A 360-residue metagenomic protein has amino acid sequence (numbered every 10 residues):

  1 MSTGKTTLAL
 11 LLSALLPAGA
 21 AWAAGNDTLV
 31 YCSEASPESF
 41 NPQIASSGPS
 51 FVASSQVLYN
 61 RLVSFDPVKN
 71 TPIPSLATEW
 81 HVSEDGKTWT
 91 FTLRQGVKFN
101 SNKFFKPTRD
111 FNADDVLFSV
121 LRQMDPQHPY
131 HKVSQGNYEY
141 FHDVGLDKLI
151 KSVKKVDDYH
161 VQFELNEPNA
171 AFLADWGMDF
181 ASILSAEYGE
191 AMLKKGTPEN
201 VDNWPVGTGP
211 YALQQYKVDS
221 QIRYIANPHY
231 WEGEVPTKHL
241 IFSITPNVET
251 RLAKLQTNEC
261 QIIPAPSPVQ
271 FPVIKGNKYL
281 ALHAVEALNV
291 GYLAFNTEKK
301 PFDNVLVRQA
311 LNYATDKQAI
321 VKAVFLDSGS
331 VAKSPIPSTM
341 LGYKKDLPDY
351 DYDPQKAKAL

Functional and structural regions predicted by a protein language model:
A9-A18: Bacterial N-terminal signal peptides
G19-A23: Sec/Tat signal peptide C-region and signal peptidase I cleavage site
N26-S36, T78, T88-F91, V116-S119 (+4 more regions): Short, well-ordered beta-strand elements
C32-E84, L121, H128, V206-T208: N-terminal lobe/hinge region of extracytoplasmic solute-binding protein
T78-Y130, Q162, K254, P301: Aromatic- and charge-enriched surface segment that lines or borders ligand/interaction sites
T92, M124-G189: Surface-exposed binding/hinge segments that line and control ligand-binding clefts or catalytic entry sites
G196-D202, S220, A226-V273, A284: Ligand-site clamp/hinge motif
R223-P228, D303-L360: Append "and occasionally in soluble cytosolic enzymes with long acidic Gly/Pro-rich linkers
